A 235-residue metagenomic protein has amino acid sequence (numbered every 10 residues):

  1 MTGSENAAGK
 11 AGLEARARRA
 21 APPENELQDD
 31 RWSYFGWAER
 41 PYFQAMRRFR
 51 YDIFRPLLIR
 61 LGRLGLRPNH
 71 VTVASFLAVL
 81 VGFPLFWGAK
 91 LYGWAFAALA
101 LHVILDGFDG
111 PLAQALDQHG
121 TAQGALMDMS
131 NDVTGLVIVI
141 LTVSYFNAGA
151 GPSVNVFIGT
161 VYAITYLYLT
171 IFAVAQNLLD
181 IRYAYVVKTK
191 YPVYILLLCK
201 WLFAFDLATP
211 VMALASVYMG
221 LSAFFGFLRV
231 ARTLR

Functional and structural regions predicted by a protein language model:
T2-L58, M129-R235: A feature for the membrane-embedded catalytic helix bundles of lipid/isoprenoid biosynthetic enzymes
E39-F43, L64, G120: A short, mixed-charge helix-start or loop-turn motif at secondary-structure junctions
R55-P68: Membrane interfacial helix-start motif at the N-side
L64, L116, L178-I181: Residues at alpha-helix termini
P68-Q123, L207-S216: Membrane-embedded alpha-helical segments that form the functional core of polytopic membrane enzymes, especially those
D106-D109, D128, D132: Acidic active-site catalytic centers that drive phospho-/nucleotidyl reactions and related ester hydrolyses
